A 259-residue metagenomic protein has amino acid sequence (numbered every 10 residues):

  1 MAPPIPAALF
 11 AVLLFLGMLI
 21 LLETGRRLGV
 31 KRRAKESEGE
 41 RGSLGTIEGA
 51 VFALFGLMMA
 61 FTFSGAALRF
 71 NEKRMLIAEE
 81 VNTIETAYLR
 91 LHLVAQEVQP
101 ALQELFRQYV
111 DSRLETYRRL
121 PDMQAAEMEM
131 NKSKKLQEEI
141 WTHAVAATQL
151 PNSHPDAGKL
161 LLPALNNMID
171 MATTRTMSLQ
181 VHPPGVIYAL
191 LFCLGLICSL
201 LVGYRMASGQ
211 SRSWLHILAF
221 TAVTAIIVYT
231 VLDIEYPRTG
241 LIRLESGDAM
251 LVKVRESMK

Functional and structural regions predicted by a protein language model:
M1-F61, G65-L68: N-terminal juxtamembrane/topogenic regions of multi-pass membrane proteins
A2-R32, M177-K259: Alpha-helical transmembrane anchor segments
R32-S43, K132, S153, L160 (+2 more regions): Juxtamembrane loop-helix boundary motifs flanking transmembrane segments in multi-pass membrane proteins
E38-R41, A67-E85, L89, P100: Juxtamembrane membrane-water interface segments immediately C-terminal to a transmembrane helix
L57-E79, E235-R238: Transmembrane signal-anchor/signal-peptide helices with a preference for the extracytoplasmic
I77-V94, E245-K259: Short extracytoplasmic/periplasmic juxtamembrane "stem" segments immediately C-terminal to an N-terminal membrane anchor
A87-Q180: Structured inter-helical modules in multipass membrane proteins
